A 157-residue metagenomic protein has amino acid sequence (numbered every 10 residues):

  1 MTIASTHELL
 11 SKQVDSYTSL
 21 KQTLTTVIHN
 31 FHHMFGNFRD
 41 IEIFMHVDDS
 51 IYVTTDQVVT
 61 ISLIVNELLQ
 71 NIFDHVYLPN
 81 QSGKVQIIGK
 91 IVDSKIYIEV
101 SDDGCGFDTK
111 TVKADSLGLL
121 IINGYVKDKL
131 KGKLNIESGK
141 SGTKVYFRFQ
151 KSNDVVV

Functional and structural regions predicted by a protein language model:
M1-S5, L9, S16-M34: Short beta-to-alpha transition helix within the HATPase_c
T18, G36-N66, F73-K84, K113: Conserved short strand/loop->alpha-helix "switch" segment adjacent to the catalytic nucleotide/phosphoryl-transfer site
I41, S94-I98: Short beta-strand element(s) in the Bergerat
S82-S94: Short beta-strand/loop element within the Bergerat-fold HATPase_c
K84, G106, G139-Y146: Glycine-rich nucleotide-binding loop
D102: Acidic ATP/Mg2+-coordinating residue in the GHKL
K110-E137: ATP phosphate-binding glycine-rich loop and adjacent ATP-lid/helix-beta elements within ATP-binding kinase/ATPase
F147-V157: C-terminal end segment of the histidine kinase catalytic
